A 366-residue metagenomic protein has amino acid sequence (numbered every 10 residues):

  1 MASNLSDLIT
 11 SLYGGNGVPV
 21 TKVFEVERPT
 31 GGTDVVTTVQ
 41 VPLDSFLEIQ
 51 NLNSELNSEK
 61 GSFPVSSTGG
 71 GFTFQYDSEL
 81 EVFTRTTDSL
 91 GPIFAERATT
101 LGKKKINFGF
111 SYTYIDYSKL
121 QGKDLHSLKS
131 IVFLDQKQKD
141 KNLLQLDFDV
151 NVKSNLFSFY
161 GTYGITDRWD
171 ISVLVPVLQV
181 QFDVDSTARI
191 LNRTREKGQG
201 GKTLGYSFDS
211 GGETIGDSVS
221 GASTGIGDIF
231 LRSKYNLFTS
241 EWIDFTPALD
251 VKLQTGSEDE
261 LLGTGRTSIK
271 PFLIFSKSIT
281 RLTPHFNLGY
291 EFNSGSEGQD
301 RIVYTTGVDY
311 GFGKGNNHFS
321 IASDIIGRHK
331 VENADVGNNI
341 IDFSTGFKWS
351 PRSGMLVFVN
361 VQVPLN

Functional and structural regions predicted by a protein language model:
A2-S172, L178-S223, G227: A subset of solvent-exposed loop/turn segments in beta-rich extracellular surface proteins, enriched in glycine
L90, G102-K104, K153-F157, T224-I229 (+3 more regions): Residues that define the transmembrane beta-barrel architecture of outer-membrane proteins
G91-T99, I165-D167, K234-S240, K277-R281 (+5 more regions): Outer-membrane beta-barrel proteins
E96-R97, F108-Y112, F159-I165, V173 (+7 more regions): Residues on the lipid-exposed face of transmembrane beta-strands in outer-membrane beta-barrel proteins
Y112-S118, V175-Q181, D228, L237 (+6 more regions): Transmembrane beta-strands of outer-membrane beta-barrel pores
Y117, W169-V173, S240-D244, R281-F286 (+2 more regions): Repeated loop/turn-to-beta-strand initiation elements of outer-membrane beta-barrel proteins
L120-L125, V184-I190, P247-D250, S257-G265 (+2 more regions): Outer-membrane beta-barrel translocator domains and adjoining extracellular loop/strand segments of Gram-negative
L128-I131, T194-I215, E297-G298, I302-N366: Outer membrane beta-barrel transmembrane domains
